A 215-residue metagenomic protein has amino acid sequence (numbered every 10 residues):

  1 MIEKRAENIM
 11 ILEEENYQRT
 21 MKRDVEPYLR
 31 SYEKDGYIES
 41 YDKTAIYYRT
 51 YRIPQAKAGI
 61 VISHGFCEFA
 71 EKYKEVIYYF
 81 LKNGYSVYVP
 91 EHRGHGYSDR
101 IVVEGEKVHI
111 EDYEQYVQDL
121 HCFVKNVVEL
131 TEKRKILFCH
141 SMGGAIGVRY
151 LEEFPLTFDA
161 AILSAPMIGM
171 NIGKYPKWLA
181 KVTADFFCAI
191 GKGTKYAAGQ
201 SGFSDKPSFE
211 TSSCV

Functional and structural regions predicted by a protein language model:
M1-E39, I46-R52, K135: An N-terminal hydrophobic leader/cap segment in hydrolases
T44, R52-G59: Proline/glycine-enriched tight loop/beta-turn segments at coil->beta junctions that connect or precede beta-strands
K57, H64-E68: Active-site glycine-rich loops that stabilize anionic/oxyanionic intermediates across multiple enzyme folds
I77-V103: Conserved alpha/beta-hydrolase
V108-V128: Alpha/beta-hydrolase active-site loop
L137-C139, S164: Short beta-strand immediately N-terminal to the catalytic nucleophile in serine-hydrolase-like folds
C139-G143, G147: Gly/Ala-rich beta-loop-alpha elbow adjacent to hydrolase catalytic centers
G147-V215: Alpha/beta-hydrolase-fold enzymes
